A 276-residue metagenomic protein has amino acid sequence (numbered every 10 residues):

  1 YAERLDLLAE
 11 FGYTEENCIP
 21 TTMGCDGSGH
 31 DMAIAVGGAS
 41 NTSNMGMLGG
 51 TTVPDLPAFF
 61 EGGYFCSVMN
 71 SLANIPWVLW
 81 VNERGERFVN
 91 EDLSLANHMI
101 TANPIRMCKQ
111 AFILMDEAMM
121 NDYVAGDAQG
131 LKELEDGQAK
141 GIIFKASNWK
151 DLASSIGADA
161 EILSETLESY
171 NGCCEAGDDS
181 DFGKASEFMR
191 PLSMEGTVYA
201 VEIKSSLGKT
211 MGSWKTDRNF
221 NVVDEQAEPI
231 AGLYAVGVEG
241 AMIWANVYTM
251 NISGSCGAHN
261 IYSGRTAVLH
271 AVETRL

Functional and structural regions predicted by a protein language model:
Y1-L7, Y123-V124, M242-N246: Short acidic/His/Gly/Ser-rich catalytic and metal-binding motifs that mark active-site loops of diverse hydrolases
Y1-V53, N251-S253, G257-T266: Glycine-rich loop(s) and the adjacent beta-strand/alpha-helix scaffold that form part
G12-C18, F60-C66, K132-Q138, V247-C256: Short beta-alpha connecting loops at secondary-structure transitions that line or flank enzyme active sites
P20-M23, C66-L72, N103, M189 (+2 more regions): Short Gly/Pro-enriched turn/cap motifs at secondary-structure boundaries
H30-A158: An anion/pyrophosphate-binding glycine-rich loop and adjacent beta-alpha core in soluble alpha-beta enzymes
G49-V53, A96-I100, S205-K209, E239-G257: Glycine-rich phosphate/pyrophosphate-binding beta-alpha loops
I162-V247: A glycine-rich dinucleotide-binding beta-alpha-beta segment and adjacent secondary-structure elements that constitute
D224, E228-L276: Catalytic phosphate/nucleotide-handling subdomain of diverse soluble enzymes
